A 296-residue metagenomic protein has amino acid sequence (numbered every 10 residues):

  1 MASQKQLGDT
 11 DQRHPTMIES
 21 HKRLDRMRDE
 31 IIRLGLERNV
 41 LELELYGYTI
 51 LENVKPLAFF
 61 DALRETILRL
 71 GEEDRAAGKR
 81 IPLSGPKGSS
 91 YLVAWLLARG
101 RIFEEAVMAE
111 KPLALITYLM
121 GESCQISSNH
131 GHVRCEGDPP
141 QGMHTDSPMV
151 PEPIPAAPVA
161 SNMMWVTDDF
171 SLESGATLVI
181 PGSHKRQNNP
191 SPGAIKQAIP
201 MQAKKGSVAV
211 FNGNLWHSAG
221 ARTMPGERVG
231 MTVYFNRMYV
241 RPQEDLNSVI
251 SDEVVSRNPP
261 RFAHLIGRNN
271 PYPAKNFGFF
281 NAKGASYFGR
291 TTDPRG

Functional and structural regions predicted by a protein language model:
A2, R186, P190-V210, N214-L215 (+1 more regions): Conserved double-stranded beta-helix
A2-Y46, L51-V150: Non-heme Fe(II)-dependent double-stranded beta-helix
P56-L57, H132-R134, P148, F170-L172 (+3 more regions): Short, solvent-exposed loop/turn segments at secondary-structure junctions
A98, M108, I180, F211 (+1 more regions): A conserved hydrophobic position in a structured secondary element of the catalytic/binding core that shapes
Q125, A157-V159, P225-E227: A short, structural micro-pattern
I126, L172-A176, A209: Short, structured loop/turn "capping" segments at alpha-beta junctions
S128-G131, M163-W165, M231-F235: A structural signal for short, well-ordered beta-strand segments
P139-A203, V240-S251: Catalytic core of non-heme Fe(II) oxygenases with the double-stranded beta-helix
